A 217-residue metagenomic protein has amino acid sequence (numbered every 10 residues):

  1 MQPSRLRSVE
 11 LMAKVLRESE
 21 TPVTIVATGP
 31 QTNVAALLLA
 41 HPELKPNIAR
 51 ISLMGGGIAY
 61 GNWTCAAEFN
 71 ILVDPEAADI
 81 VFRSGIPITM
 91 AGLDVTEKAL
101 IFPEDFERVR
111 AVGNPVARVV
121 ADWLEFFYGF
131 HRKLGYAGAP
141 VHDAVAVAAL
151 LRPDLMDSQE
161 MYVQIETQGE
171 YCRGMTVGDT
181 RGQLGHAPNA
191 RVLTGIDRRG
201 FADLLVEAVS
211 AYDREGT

Functional and structural regions predicted by a protein language model:
M1-K98, P103: Active-site histidine-anchored catalytic micro-motif
L72-D74, A91-T217: Conformational coupling and interaction surfaces
